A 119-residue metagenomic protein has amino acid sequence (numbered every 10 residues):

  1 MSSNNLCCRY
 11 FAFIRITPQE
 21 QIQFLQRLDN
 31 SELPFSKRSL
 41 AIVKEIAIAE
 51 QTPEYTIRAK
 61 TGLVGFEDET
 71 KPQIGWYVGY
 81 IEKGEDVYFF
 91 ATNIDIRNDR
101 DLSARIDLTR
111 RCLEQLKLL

Functional and structural regions predicted by a protein language model:
M1-N30: Mid-domain, small-residue-enriched loop/turn segments at the edges of structured enzyme/sensor domains
I22-L119: Structured C-terminal helix/loop/strand segments within mature extracytoplasmic catalytic/sensor domains
